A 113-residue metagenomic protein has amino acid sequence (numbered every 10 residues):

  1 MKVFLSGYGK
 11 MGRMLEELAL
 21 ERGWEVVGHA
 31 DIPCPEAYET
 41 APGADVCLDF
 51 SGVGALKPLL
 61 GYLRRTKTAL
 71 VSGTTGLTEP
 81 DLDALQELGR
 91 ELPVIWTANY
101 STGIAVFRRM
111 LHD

Functional and structural regions predicted by a protein language model:
M1-V3: Extreme N-terminal starter segment of soluble prokaryotic enzymes
S6, R13-M14, L18-Y38: NAD(P)-binding Rossmann-fold cofactor-contacting core
T40-P58, T68-T74: Rossmann-like NAD(P)-binding element
G54-K57, G61, T74-N99, A105-D113: Rossmann-fold NAD(P)-binding glycine/threonine-rich loop
